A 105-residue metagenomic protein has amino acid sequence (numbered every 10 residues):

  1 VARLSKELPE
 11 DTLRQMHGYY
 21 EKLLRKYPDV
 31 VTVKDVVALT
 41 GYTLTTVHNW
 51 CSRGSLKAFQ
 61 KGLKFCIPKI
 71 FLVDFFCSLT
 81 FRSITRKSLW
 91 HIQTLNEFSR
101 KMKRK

Functional and structural regions predicted by a protein language model:
A2-L23: Short, Lys/Arg-enriched anionic-surface-contact patches
A2-L8, L72-K105: A short, Lys/Arg-enriched interface patch at domain edges and termini
H17-T46, R53, S78: Polyanion-binding surface elements
V30-D35, K57-F81: Short helix-start
T45, C51, T94-N96: Intrinsic structural disorder/low-complexity segments
T46, F59-Q60, T85: A generic structural-conservation signal
